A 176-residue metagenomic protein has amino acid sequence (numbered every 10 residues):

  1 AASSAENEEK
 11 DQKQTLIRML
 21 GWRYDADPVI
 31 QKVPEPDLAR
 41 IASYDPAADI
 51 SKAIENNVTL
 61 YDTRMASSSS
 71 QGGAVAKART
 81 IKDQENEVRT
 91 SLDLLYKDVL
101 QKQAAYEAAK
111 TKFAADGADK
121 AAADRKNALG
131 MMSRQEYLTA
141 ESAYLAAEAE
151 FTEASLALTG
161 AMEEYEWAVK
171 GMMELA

Functional and structural regions predicted by a protein language model:
A1-S4, A104-T152, E166-W167, M172-M173: Charged, solvent-exposed structural "stalk/scaffold" segments of large extracytoplasmic/peripheral assemblies
S3-Q14, Y44-E87, D93, Y106-D116 (+1 more regions): Amphipathic, heptad-repeat alpha-helical/coiled-coil signature enriched at exported N-termini that scaffold
E6-D49, E163-A176: Short, solvent-exposed, mixed-charge loop/turn linkers that connect secondary-structure elements
R18, N86, T90, N127-M131: Short coil/turn linkers that connect adjacent helices within long alpha-helical scaffolds, especially alpha-solenoid
Y24, L60, S133-R134: Residue-level detector of short coil/turn "hinge" positions at structural boundaries
I81-V88, E153-A176: Acidic, low-complexity, intrinsically disordered peripheral segments
